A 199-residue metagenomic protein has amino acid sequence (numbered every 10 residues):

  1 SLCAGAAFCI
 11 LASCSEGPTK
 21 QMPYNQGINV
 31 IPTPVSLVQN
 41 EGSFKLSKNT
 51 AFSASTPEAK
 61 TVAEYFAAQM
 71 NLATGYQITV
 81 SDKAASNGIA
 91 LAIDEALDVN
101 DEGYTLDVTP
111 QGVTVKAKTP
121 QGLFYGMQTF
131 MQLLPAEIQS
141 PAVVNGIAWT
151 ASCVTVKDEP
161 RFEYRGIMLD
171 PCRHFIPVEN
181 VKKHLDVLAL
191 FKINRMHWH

Functional and structural regions predicted by a protein language model:
L2-A12: Bacterial N-terminal signal peptides
C14-F162: Acidic, contiguous N-terminal accessory segments
P160-H199: Substrate-binding cleft of carbohydrate-active enzyme catalytic domains
